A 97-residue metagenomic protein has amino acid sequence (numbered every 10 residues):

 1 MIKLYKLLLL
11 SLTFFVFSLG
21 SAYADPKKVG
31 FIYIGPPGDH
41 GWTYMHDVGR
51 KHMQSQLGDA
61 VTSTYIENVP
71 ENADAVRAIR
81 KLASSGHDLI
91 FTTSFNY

Functional and structural regions predicted by a protein language model:
M1-L9: Bacterial N-terminal signal peptides that target proteins for export
L8-S18: Bacterial N-terminal signal peptides
L19-A24: Sec/Tat signal peptide C-region and signal peptidase I cleavage site
K27: Nucleotide donor/acceptor-binding cores
G30-L57, T64-A75, S94-F95: Extracytoplasmic "Venus flytrap"
S55-G58, S84-H87: Sec-exported extracytoplasmic/periplasmic mature domains
A75-G86: Charged, often glycine-rich, active-site loop that binds/positions anionic groups
G86-F95: Periplasmic-binding protein-like
